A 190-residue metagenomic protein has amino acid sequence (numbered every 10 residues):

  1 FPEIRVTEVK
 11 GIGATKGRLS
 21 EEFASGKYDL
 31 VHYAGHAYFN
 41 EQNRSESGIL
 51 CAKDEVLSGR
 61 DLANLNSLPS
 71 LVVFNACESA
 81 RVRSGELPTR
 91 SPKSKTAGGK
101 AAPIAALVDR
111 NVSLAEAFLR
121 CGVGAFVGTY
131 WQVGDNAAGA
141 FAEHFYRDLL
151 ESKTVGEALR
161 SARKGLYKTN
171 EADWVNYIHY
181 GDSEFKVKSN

Functional and structural regions predicted by a protein language model:
F1-L65, V133-G134: Functional beta-strand-loop-alpha-helix junction segments that form "active/interaction loops" within catalytic
F1-V6, A117-F126: Short helix-loop-beta junction
E21, E46, C51-L68, V133-N190: Caspase-like cysteine protease fold
D29, S70, G124: Conserved acidic residues
A37-S67, S79-D109, K186: A short, glycine/acidic-enriched catalytic loop
V72-A76: ADP-ribose/adenylate-binding Rossmann-like module
T96-K100, I104-A106, L114, C121-A125 (+1 more regions): Long, C-terminal catalytic modules of enzymes
G124-N136: Short acidic/histidine-rich active-site segments
